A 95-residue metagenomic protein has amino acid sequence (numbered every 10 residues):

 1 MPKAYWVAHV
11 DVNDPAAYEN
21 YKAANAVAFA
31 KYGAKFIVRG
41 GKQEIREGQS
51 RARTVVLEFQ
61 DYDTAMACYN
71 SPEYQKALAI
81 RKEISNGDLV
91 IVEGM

Functional and structural regions predicted by a protein language model:
M1-R53, F59-M66, N70, E93-M95: Short S/T/G/P-rich N-terminal loop/turn motif that feeds into the first structured element of a domain
Y62-V90: C-terminal structural segments of small proteins and small subunits
